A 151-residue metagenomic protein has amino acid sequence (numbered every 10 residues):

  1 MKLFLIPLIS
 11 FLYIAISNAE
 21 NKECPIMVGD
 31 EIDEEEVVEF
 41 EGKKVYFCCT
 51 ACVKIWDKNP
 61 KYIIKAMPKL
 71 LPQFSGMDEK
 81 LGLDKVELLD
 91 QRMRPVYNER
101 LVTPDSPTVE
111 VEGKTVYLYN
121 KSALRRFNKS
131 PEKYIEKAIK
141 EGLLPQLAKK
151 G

Functional and structural regions predicted by a protein language model:
M1-L3, G29: N-terminal leader/targeting segments
L3-I14: Sec-dependent N-terminal signal peptides
S17-G151: Intrinsically disordered, low-complexity terminal tails/loops enriched in metal-binding residues
